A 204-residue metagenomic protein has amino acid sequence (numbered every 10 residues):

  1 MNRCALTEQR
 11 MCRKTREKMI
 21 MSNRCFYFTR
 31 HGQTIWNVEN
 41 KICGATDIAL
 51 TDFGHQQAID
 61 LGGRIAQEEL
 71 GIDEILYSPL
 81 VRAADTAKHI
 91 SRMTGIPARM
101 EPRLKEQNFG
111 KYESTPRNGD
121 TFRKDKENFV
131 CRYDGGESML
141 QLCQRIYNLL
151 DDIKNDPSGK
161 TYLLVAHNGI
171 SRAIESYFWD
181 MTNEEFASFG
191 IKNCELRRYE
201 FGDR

Functional and structural regions predicted by a protein language model:
R24, T29, Q33-I96, E137: Active-site-proximal alpha-helix that buttresses catalytic centers in soluble enzyme cores
V38-K41, A87, G110-S114, Y177: Short aromatic-enriched loop/helix-cap "lid" or pocket-rim segments at secondary-structure transitions that line
I59-A66, C143, Y147-N155: Generic structural signal for well-ordered alpha-helical scaffold segments
Y77-S78, Q144, V165-A166: Short beta-strand scaffold positions
A84, R92, Y147-R204: Active-site-adjacent alpha-helix immediately C-terminal to a catalytic or transition-state-stabilizing loop
S91-Y147, E200: Phosphate-handling substructures
